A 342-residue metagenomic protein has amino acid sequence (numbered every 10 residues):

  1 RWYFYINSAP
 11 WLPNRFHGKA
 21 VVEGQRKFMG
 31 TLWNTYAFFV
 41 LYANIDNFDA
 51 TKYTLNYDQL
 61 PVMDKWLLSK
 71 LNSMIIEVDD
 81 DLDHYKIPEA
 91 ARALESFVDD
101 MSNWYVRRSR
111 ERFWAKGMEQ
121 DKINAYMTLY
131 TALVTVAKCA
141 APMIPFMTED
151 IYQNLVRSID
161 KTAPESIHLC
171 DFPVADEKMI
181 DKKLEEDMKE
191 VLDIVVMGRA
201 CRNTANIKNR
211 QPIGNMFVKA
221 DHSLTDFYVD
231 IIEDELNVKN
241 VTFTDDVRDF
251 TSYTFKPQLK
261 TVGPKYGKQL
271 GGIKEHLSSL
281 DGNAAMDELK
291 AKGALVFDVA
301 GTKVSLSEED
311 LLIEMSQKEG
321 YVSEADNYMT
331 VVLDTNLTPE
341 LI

Functional and structural regions predicted by a protein language model:
R1-N14: Alpha-helical recognition segments enriched in aromatics with Gly/Pro capping that present substrate-recognition
P13-V21: Short, solvent-exposed helix-loop connector elements
A20-I342: Feature 926 captures the class I aminoacyl-tRNA synthetase adenylation module centered on the KMSKS loop
